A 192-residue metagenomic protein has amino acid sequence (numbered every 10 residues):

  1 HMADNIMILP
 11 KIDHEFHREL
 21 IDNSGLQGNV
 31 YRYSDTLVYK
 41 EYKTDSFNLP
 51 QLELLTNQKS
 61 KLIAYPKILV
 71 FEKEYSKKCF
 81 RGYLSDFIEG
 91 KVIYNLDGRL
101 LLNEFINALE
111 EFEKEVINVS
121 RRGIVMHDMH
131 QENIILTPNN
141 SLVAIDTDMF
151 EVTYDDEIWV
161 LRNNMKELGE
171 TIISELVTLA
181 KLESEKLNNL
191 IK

Functional and structural regions predicted by a protein language model:
H1-L20: Juxta-kinase regulatory segment immediately upstream of eukaryotic protein kinase catalytic domains
H17-A64, L69: ATP-binding glycine-rich loop module of kinase domains
R32, F87, L136-T137: Conserved hydrophobic "DFG−1" position in protein kinase catalytic cores
I63-A108: Conserved structural core of kinase catalytic domains
E89, Q131, M149: Short, glycine/acidic-enriched loop or turn micro-motifs at the edges of active sites
E104-N118: Conserved alphaE helix
V116, S120-T137: Catalytic-loop of the protein kinase fold
T137-K192: C-lobe/activation-segment region of protein kinase-like
